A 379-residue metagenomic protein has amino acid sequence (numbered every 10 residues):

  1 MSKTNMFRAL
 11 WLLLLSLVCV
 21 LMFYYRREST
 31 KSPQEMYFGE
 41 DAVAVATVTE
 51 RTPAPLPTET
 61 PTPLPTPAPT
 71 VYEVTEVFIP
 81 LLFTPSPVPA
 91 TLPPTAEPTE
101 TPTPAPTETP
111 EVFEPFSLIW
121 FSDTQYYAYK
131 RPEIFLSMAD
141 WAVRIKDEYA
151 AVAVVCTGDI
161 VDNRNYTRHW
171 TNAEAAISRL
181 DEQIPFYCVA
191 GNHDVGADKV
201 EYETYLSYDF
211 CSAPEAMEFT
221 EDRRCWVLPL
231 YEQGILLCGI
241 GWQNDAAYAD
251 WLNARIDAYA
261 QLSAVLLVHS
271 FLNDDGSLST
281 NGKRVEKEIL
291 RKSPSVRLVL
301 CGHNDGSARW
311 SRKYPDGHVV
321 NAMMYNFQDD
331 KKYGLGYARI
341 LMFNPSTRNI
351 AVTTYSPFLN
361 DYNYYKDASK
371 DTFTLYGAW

Functional and structural regions predicted by a protein language model:
T30-E111: Ser/Thr-rich, Proline-interspersed low-complexity disordered segments
P104-R168: N-terminal active-site segment of His-dependent metallophosphoesterases
V112, R339-W379: A short C-terminal boundary segment appended to hydrolase-like catalytic domains
W120-S122, A153-D159, P185-N192, I240 (+3 more regions): Active-site neighborhood of phospho(di)ester-bond hydrolases with catalytic His/Asp-centered motifs
Y127-Y129, D162-N165, A190-K199, D245-A247 (+4 more regions): Active-site environment of divalent metal-dependent phosphoester hydrolases
Y166-W251, W310-M324, G336-M342, D371-Y376: Extended active-site neighborhood of metal-dependent phosphoesterases/phosphodiesterases
A249-D250, D257-R297: Active-site-proximal segments of metal-dependent phosphoesterases and phosphodiesterases across multiple
N281-P345: Conserved beta-sheet core of the metallophosphoesterase superfamily
